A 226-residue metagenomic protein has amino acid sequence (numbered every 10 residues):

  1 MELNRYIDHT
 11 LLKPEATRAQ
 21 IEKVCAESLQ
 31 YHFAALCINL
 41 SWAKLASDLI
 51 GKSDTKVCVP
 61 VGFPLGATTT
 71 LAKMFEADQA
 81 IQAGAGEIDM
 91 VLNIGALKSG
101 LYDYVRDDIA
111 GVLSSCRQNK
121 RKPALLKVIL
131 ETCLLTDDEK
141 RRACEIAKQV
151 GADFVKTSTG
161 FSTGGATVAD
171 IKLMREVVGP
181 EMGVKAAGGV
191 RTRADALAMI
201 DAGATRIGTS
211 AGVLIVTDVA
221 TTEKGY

Functional and structural regions predicted by a protein language model:
M1-Y31, A43-D48, K52-F63, A67-V184 (+2 more regions): Alpha/beta enzyme core
A34-W42: N-terminal low-complexity or amphipathic/hydrophobic leaders
A187: Short hydrophobic "strand-cap" motifs at the C-terminus of beta-strands
I215-D218: EAL-family c-di-GMP phosphodiesterase catalytic domain
T221: Conserved P-loop NTPase nucleotide-binding/switch module
